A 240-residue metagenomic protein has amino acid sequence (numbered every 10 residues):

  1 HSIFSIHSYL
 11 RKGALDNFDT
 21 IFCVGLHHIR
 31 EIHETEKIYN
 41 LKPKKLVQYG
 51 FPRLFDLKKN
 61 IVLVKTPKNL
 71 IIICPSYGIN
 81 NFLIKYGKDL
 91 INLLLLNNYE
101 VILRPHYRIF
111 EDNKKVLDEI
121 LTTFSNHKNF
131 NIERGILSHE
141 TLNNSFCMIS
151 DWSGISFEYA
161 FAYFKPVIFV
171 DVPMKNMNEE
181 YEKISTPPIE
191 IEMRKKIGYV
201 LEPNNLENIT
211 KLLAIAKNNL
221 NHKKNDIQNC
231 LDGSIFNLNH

Functional and structural regions predicted by a protein language model:
H1-K58: Active-site and donor-binding regions of nucleotide-sugar-utilizing enzymes
L15, K65, L142-N143: A short, aliphatic-rich alpha-helical micro-motif
L15, P43, C147, G154-L231: Catalytic binding pocket for nucleotide-activated donors in carbohydrate/polymer assembly enzymes
D19, N69, N143-C147: Conserved acidic residues
T20-F22, V47-Y49, I102, N131 (+3 more regions): Hydrophobic/aromatic beta-strand patches that form the interior of the parallel beta-sheet core in alpha/beta enzyme
E34-I38, K114-F124, E182-P187: Short, aromatic/basic amphipathic alpha-helical patches
V47, P52-I120, L201-L206, K217-N218 (+1 more regions): Conserved catalytic-core segment of nucleotide-activated headgroup transferases in glycan assembly
N113-F157, A162: Donor nucleotide-activated moiety binding/catalytic core segment of transferases that use nucleotide-activated donors
